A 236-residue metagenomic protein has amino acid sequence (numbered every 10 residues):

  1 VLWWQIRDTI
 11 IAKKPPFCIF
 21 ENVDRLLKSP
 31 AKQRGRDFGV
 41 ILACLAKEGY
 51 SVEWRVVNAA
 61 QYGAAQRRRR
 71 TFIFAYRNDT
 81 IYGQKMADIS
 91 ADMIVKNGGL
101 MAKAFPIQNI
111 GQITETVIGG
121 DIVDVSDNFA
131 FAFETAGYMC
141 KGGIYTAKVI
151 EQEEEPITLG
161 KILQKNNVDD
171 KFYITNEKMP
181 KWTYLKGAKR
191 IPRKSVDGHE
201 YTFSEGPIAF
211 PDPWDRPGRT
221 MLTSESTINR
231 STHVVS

Functional and structural regions predicted by a protein language model:
L2-Y76: Conserved Class I SAM-dependent methyltransferase catalytic core
W4, G35-G39, F131, I157 (+2 more regions): A structural signal for well-ordered alpha-helical segments within the folded catalytic domains of diverse enzymes
L26, I81, I228-N229: Glycine-rich nucleotide phosphate-binding loop and flanking beta-alpha elements of Rossmann-like dinucleotide-binding
K28-P30, Q84-K85, T232-H233: Short glycine-/acidic-enriched loop or helix-start segments at secondary-structure transitions that form or flank
Y50-Y62, R68, T80-I89, H199 (+1 more regions): Core catalytic lobe of class I
V56, F72, P106, R219-M221: Generic structural signal for residues positioned in beta-strands
A64-K141: Flexible, glycine-/basic-rich loop-and-beta segments that form/coincide with the SAM-dependent methyltransferase
Y138-S236: C-terminal target-recognition/interaction regions appended to catalytic cores
